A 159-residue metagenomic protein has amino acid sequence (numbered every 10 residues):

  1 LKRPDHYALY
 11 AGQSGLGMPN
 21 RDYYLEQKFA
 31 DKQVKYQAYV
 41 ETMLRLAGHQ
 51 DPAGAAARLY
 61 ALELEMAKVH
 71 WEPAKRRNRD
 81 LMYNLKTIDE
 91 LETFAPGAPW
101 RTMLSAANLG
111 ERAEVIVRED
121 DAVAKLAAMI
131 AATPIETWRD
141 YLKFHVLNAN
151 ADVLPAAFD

Functional and structural regions predicted by a protein language model:
L1-D159: Noncatalytic, helix-rich "gating/capping" subdomain that lines the substrate-entry/channel surface of large enzyme
